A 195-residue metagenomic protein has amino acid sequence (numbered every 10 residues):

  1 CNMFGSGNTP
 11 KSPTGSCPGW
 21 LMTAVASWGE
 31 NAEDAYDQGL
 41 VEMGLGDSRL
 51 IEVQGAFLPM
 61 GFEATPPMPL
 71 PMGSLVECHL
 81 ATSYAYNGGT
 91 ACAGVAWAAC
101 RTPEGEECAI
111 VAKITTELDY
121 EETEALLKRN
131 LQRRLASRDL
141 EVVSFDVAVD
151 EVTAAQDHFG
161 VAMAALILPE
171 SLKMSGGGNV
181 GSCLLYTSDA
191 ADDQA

Functional and structural regions predicted by a protein language model:
C1-L185: Helix-coil modules at protein/domain termini and other flexible surface or pore-lining loops, especially C-terminal
Y186-A191: Conserved small/polar residues in nucleotide/adenosyl-binding loops
